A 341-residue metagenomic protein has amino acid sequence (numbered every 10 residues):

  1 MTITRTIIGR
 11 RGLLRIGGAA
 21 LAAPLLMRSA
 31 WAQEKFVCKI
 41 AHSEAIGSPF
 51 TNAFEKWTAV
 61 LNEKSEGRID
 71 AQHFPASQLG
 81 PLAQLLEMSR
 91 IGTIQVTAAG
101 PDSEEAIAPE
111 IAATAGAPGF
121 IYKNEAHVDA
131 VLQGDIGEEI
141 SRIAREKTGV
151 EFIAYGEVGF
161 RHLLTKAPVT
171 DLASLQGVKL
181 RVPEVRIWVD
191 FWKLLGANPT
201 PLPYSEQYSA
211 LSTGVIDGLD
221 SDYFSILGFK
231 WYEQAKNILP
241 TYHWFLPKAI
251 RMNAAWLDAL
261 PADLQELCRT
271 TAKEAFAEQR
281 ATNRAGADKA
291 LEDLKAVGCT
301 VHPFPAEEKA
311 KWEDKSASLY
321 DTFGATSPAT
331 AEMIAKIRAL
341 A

Functional and structural regions predicted by a protein language model:
T2-H127, I136-E138, R142-A341: N-terminal secretory/targeting leader peptides
